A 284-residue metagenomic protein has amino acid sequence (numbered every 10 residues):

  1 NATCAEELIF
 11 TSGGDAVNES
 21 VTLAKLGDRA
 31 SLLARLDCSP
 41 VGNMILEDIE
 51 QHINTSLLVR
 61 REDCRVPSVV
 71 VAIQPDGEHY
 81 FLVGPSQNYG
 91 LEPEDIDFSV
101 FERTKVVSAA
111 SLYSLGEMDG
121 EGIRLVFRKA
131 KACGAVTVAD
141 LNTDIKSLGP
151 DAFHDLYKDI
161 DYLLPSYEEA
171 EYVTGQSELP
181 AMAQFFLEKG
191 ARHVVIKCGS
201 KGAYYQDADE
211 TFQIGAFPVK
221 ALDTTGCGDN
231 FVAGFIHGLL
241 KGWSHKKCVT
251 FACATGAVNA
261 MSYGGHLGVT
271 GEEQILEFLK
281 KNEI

Functional and structural regions predicted by a protein language model:
N1-L33, P40-E50, A221-L222: Glycine-rich phosphate/adenosyl-contacting loop at the front of the ribokinase-like
D48-C64: A glycine-rich helix N-cap at a beta->alpha junction
V59-S68, Y89-L91: Gly/Ser-rich phosphate-binding catalytic loop and adjacent alpha/beta segment that cradle a phosphoryl group at enzyme
V71-G120: Conserved phosphate-binding/catalytic loop of the ribokinase/pfkB sugar-kinase fold
L82, T104-L112, G134-L141, L164-Y167: Short beta-strands and strand-loop turn motifs
R124-F127, K131-V136, T143-Q213: Conserved phosphate/ATP/ADP-binding segment of small-molecule kinases
K129, L179-I284: Conserved phosphate-binding/catalytic region of the ribokinase-like
